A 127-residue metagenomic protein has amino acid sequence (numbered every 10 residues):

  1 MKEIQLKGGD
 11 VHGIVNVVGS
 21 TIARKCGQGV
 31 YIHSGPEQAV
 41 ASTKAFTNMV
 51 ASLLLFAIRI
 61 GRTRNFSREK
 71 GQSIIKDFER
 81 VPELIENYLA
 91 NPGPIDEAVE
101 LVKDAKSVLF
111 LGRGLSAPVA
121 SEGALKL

Functional and structural regions predicted by a protein language model:
M1-H12, T21-K25, I32, T63: Secondary-structure transition/capping motifs at alpha-helix termini and the adjoining loop/turn into the next element
V15: H-loop (His-switch) motif in ABC-type P-loop NTPases
V18, Q28-K126: Active-site phosphate/pyrophosphate-binding segments
